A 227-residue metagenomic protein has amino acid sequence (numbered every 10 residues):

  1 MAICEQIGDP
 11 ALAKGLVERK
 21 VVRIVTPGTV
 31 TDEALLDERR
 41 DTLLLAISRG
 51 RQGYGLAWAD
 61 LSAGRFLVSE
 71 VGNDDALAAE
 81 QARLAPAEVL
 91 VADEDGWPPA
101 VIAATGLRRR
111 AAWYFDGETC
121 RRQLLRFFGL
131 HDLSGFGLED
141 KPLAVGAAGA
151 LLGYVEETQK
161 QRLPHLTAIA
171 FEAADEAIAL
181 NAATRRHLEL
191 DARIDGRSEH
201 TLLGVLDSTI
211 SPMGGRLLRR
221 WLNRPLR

Functional and structural regions predicted by a protein language model:
M1-R227: Charged catalytic and DNA/RNA-contacting regions of genome-maintenance and nucleic-acid-processing enzymes
